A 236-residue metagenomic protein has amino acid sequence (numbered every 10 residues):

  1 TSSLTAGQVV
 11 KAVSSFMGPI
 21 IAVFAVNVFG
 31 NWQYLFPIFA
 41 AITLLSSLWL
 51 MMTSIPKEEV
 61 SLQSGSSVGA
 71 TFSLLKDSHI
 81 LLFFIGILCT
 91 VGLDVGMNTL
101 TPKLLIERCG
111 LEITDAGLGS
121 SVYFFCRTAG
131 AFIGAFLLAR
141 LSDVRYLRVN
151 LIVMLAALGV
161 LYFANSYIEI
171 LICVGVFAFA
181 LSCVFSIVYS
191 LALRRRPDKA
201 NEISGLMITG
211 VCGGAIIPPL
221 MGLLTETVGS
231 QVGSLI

Functional and structural regions predicted by a protein language model:
T1, S182-R196: Intracellular juxtamembrane helix-capping segments at the cytosolic ends of symmetry-related transmembrane helices
S2-I20, G205-I217: Glycine-rich segments within core transmembrane alpha-helices of 12-TM secondary carriers
A6-I55: Helix-loop-helix hairpin linking two adjacent transmembrane segments in secondary transporters
S14-V26, P102, G134, I217-T225: Small-residue (Gly/Pro/Ala) motifs that create kinks and tight helix-helix packing interfaces
E58-F83: Juxtamembrane intracellular "pre-TM" segments in multi-pass secondary transporters
D77-S121, T128-A131: Extracytoplasmic gate region of multi-pass secondary transporters
G130-D143, T225-E226: Helix-to-loop junctions at the C-terminal end of transmembrane segments in multipass secondary transporters
V144-V188: C-terminal transmembrane helical hairpin of 12-TM major facilitator-type secondary transporters
